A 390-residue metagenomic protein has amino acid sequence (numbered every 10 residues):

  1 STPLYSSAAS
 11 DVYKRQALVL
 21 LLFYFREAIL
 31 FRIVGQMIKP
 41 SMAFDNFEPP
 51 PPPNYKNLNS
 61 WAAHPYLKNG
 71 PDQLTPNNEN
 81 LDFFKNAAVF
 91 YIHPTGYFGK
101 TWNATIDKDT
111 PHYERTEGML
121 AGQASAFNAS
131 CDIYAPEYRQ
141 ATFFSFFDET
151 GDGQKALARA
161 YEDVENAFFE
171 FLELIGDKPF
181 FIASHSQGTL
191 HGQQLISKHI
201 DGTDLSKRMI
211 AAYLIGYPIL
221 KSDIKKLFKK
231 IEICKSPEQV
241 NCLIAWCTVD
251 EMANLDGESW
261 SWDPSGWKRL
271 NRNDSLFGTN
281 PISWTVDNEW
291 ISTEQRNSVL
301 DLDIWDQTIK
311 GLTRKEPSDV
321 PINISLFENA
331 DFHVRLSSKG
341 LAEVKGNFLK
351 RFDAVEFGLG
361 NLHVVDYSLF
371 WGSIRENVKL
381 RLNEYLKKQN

Functional and structural regions predicted by a protein language model:
S1-A9, Y13: Single conserved hydrophobic/aromatic residue that forms the stacking wall/gate of nucleotide- or nucleobase-binding
D11-L22: Hydrophobic membrane-insertion alpha-helices, especially the h-region of bacterial N-terminal signal peptides
L22-N69: N-terminal hydrophobic targeting segments that direct proteins to the cell envelope
E27-N46, D82, I92-P179, A342-N390: Active-site catalytic motif of lipid deacylating hydrolases and related acyltransferases
L81-A87: Proline/glycine-enriched tight loop/beta-turn segments at coil->beta junctions that connect or precede beta-strands
A88-Y91, Y134-E137, F181, A211-L214 (+1 more regions): Structural recognition of the beta-strand scaffold that forms the well-ordered cores of secreted hydrolase catalytic
E165-I175, K198-R351, E384, K388: Surface cap/lid and interfacial helix-loop subdomains adjacent to catalytic sites that gate substrate access
S184, G188, G192: Gly/Ala-rich beta-loop-alpha elbow adjacent to hydrolase catalytic centers
